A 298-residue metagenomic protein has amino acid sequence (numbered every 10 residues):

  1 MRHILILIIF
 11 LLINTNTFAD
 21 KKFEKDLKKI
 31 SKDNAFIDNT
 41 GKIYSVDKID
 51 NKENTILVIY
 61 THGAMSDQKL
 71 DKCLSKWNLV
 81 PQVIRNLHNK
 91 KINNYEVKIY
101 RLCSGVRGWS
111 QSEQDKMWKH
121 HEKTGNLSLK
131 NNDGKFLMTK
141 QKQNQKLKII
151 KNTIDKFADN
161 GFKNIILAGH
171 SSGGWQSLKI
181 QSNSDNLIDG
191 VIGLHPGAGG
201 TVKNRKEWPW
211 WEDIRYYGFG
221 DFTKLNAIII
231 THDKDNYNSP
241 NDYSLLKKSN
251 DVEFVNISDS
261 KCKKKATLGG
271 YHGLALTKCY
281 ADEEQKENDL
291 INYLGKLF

Functional and structural regions predicted by a protein language model:
D20-N51: N-terminal cap/lid segment of alpha/beta-hydrolase-fold proteins
D50-K91: Short, surface-exposed "cap/lid" segments of acyl-processing enzymes
Y60-G63, R101, A168: Structural cue for short, hydrophobic secondary-structure segments
H88-K123: Conserved alpha/beta-hydrolase
S112-D159: Alpha/beta-hydrolase active-site loop
A168-G173, S177: Gly/Ala-rich beta-loop-alpha elbow adjacent to hydrolase catalytic centers
G190-C262: The feature captures the conserved acid-bearing segment of alpha/beta-hydrolase catalytic domains
V252-F298: C-terminal catalytic histidine-bearing segment of alpha/beta-hydrolase fold enzymes
